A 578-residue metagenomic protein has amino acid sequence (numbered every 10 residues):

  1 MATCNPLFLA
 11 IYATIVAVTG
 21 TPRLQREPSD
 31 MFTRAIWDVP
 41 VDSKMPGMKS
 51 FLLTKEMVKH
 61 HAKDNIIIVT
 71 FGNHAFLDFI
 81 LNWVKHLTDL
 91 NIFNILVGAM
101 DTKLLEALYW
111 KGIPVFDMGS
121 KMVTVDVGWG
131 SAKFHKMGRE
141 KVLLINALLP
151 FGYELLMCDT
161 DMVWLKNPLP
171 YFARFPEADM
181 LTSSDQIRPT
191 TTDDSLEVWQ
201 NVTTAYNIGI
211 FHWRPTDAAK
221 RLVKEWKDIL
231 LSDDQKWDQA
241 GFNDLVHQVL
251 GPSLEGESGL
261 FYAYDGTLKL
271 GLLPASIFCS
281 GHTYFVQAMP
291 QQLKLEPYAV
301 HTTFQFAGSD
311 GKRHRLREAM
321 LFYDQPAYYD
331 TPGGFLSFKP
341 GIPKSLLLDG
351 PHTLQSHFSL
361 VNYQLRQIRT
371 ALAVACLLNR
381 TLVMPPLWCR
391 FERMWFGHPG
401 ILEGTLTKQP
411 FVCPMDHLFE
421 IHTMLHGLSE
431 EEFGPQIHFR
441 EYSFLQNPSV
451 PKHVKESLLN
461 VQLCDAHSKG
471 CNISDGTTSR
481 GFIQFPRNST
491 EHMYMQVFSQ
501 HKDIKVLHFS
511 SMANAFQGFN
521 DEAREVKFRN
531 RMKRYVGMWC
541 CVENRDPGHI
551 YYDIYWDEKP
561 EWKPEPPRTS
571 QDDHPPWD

Functional and structural regions predicted by a protein language model:
M1-P28: N-terminal signal-anchor transmembrane helix specifying type II single-pass membrane topology of secretory-pathway
H86-N94: Short, acidic, metal-binding catalytic loop of nucleotide-sugar glycosyltransferases
I95-M100, L382-L387: Short internal beta-strands
K103-F151: Active-site-proximal specificity loops/subdomain of glycosyltransferases
I145, G152-D161: Short beta-strand-to-loop acidic/aromatic patch adjacent to the donor-nucleotide binding site
M162-T203: Conserved donor-nucleotide/metal-binding helix-loop-beta segment in metal-dependent transferases, i.e., the alpha-helix
T203-F322, R366-T370, V383, C389-G397 (+3 more regions): Catalytic core and acceptor-binding pocket of nucleotide-sugar-dependent glycosyltransferases
P326-N362: N-terminal regions that are enriched for targeting/export leaders and immediately downstream pro/stem segments
